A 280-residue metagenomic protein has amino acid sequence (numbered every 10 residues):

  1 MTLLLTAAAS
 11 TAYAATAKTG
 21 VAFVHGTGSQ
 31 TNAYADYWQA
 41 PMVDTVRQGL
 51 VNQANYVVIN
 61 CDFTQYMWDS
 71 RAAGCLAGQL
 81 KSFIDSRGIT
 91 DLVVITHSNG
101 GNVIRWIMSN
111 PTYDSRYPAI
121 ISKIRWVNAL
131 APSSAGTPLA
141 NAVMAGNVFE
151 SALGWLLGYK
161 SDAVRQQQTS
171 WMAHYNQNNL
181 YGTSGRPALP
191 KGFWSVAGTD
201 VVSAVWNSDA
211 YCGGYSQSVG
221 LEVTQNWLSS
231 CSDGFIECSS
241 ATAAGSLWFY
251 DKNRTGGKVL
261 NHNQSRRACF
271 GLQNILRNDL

Functional and structural regions predicted by a protein language model:
M1-A8: Bacterial N-terminal signal peptides
A15-L92: Active-site catalytic motif of lipid deacylating hydrolases and related acyltransferases
A15-T16, P118-S122, P187-A188: Short, conserved loop/helix-junction motifs that constitute active-site signature segments in enzyme catalytic cores
A22, V57, N128, W194-V196: Hydrophobic/aromatic beta-strand patches that form the interior of the parallel beta-sheet core in alpha/beta enzyme
T27, G100, A131-S133, T199-V202 (+1 more regions): Catalytic metal-binding/acid-base residues of hydrolase active sites
N32-D36, W106-I107, P138-A142, W206-S208: Short, solvent-exposed loop/turn and secondary-structure capping segments
A73-N179: Serine-dependent carboxylesterase/thioesterase catalytic core of lipase-like alpha/beta-hydrolase/SGNH enzymes
R186-L280: C-terminal catalytic-base region of ester-bond hydrolases, centering on the histidine of the charge-relay
